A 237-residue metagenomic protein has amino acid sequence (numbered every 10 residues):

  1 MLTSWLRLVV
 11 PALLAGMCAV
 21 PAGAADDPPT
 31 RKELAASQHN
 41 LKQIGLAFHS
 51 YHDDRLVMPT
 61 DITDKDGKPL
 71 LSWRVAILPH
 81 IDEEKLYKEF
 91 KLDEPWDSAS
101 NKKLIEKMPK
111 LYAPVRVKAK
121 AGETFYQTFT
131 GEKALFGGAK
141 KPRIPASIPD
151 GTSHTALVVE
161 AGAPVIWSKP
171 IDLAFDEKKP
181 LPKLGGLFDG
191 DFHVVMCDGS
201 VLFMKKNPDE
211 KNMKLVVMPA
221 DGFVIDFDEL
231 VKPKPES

Functional and structural regions predicted by a protein language model:
M1-W5: N-terminal secretory signal peptides that target proteins for export/translocation
V9-A19: Bacterial N-terminal signal peptides
A22-A25: Boundary at the C-terminal end of the N-terminal hydrophobic targeting segment
D27-S237: Surface-exposed loop/linker segments characteristic of extracytoplasmic
